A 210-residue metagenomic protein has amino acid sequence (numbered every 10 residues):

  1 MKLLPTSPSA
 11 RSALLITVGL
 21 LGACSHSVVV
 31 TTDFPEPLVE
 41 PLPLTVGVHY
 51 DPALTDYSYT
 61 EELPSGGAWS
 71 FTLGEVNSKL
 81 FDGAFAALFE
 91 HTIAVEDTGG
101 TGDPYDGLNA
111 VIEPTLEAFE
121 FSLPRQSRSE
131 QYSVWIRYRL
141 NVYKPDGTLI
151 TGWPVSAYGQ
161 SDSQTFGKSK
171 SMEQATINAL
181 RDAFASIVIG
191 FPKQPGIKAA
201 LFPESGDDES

Functional and structural regions predicted by a protein language model:
M1-C24: Sec-dependent bacterial lipoprotein signal peptides
C24-A84, K193-S210: A structural "domain/chain start" motif
S25-T31, T98-I150, D162: Surface-exposed short loop/turn segments
Y50-D56, T115-S122, S156-Y158: Generic short beta-strand segments
P64-L73, Y143-P192: Short secondary-structure boundary motifs at beta->alpha junctions and helix caps
E75-G102: Mid-chain, structured segments of secreted extracytoplasmic proteins
F85-E90, A94, A185-G196: Sec-exported extracytoplasmic/periplasmic mature domains
